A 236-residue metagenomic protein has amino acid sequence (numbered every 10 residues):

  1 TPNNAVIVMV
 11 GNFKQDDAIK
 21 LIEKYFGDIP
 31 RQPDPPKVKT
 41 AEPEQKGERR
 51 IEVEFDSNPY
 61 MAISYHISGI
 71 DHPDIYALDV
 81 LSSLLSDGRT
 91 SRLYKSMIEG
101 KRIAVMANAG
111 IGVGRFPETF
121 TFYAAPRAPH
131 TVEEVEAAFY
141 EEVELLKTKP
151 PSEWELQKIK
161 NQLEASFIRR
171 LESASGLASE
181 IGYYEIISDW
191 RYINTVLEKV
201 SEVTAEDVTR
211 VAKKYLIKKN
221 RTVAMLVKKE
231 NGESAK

Functional and structural regions predicted by a protein language model:
T1-N3, D28-H72, S83-E134, E155-A165 (+3 more regions): Non-catalytic beta-strand/loop surface segments
T1-Y25, N220: Non-catalytic, conformational "gating/processing" segments within enzyme and secreted inhibitor domains
Q15-I19, P73, V132-E133, E233-K236: Extracytoplasmic/secreted cell-surface and envelope-processing proteins
K20-Y25, V135-E141: Short amphipathic alpha-helices in soluble, non-transmembrane regions that often serve as interface/regulatory elements
F26-P33, K101, Y140-P150: A common structural junction motif
K147, R170, S188-T195, R210-A212: C-terminal soluble interaction/assembly domains
G182-S188, Y192, V200: C-terminal, helix-dominated tail/subdomain
